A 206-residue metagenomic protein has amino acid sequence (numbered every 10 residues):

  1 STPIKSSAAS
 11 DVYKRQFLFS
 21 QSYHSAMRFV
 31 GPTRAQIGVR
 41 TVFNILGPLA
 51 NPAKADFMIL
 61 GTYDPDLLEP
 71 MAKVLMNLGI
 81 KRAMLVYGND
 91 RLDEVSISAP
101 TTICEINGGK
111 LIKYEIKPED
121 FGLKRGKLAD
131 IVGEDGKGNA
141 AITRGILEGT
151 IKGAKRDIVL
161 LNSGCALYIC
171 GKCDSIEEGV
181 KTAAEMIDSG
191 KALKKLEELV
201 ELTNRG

Functional and structural regions predicted by a protein language model:
S1-A9, Y13: Single conserved hydrophobic/aromatic residue that forms the stacking wall/gate of nucleotide- or nucleobase-binding
R15-G206: Glycine-rich anion-binding loops and their surrounding alpha/beta cores
